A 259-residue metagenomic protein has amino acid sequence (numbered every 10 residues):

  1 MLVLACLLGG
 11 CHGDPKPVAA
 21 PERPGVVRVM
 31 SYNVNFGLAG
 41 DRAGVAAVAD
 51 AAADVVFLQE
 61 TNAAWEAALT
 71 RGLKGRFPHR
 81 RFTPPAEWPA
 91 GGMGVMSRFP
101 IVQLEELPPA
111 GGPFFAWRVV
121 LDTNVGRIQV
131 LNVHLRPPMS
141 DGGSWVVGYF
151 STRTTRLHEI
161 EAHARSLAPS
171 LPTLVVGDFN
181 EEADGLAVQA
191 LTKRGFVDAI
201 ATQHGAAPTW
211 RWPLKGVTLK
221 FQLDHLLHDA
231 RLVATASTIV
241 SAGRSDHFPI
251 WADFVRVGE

Functional and structural regions predicted by a protein language model:
M1-G72, A90, R256-E259: N-terminal, active-site-proximal structural segment of metallo-dependent hydrolase catalytic domains
G13-A19, V120, R165-T173, N180-E259: Metal-dependent phosphoester-hydrolase catalytic domains
G25-V27, A52-D54, R76-P78, G126-I128 (+2 more regions): Loop/turn elements at helix/coil->beta-strand transitions in domains of secreted/extracellular proteins
M30-R42, P84-P85, R136-T154, W212: Acidic/histidine-rich helix-loop elements that form or flank divalent-metal/phosphate-binding sites at the catalytic
N35, N62, P100, H134-R136 (+3 more regions): Catalytic metal-binding/acid-base residues of hydrolase active sites
F36-G40, A63-A67, W88-A90, P138-D141 (+4 more regions): Active-site environment of divalent metal-dependent phosphoester hydrolases
V55, Q59-P138: Structured beta-strand-rich core segments of catalytic domains in phosphoester-bond hydrolases
D122, R127-L131, T152-F179: His/acidic metal-ligating clusters that form di-metal
